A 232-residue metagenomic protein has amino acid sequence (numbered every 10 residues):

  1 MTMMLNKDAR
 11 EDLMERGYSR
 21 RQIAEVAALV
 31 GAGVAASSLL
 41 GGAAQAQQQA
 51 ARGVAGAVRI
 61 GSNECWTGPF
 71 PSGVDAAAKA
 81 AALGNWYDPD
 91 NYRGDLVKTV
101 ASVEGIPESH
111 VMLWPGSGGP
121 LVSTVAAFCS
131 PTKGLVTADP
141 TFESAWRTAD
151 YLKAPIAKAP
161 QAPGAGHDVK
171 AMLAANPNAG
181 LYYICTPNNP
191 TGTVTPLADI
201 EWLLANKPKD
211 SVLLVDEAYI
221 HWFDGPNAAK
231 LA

Functional and structural regions predicted by a protein language model:
M1-Y18: N-terminal secretory signal peptides
Y18-L39: N-terminal export leaders
A28, G116, V122, P140 (+1 more regions): Short N-terminal helix/helix-N-cap motif within the alpha/beta-hydrolase-1
L40-G118, S123: N-terminal small-domain helix-loop-helix segment of the aminotransferase-like
N63-W66, S117-G118, F142, T186-T191 (+1 more regions): Short glycine-rich anion-binding loops that position phosphate/pyrophosphate groups of nucleotides and phosphorylated
A101, V169-P177, P190-L213, E217-A232: Active-site pre-lysine segment of PLP-dependent enzymes
P107-V111, K133-G134, D210, E217: Short acidic capping loops at alpha-helix termini that bridge into adjacent secondary structure
A127-C185, A198, A205: PLP-dependent aminotransferase-like
